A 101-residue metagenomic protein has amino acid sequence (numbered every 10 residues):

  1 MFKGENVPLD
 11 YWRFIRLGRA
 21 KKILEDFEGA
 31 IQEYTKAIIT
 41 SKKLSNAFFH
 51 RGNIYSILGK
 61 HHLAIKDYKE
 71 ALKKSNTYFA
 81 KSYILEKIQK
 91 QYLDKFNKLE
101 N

Functional and structural regions predicted by a protein language model:
M1-N101: Alpha-helical tetratricopeptide repeat
